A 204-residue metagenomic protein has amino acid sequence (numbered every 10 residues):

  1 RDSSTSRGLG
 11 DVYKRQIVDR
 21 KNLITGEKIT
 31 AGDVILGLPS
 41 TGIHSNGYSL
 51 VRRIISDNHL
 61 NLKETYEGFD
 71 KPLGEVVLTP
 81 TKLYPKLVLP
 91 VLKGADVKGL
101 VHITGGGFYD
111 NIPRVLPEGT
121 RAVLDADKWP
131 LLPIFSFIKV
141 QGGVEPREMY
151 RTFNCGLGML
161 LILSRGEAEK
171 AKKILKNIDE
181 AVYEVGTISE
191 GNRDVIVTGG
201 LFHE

Functional and structural regions predicted by a protein language model:
R1, L23, P39-G42, E75 (+1 more regions): Alpha-helix capping and helix-loop boundary segments enriched in small/acidic/polar residues
D2, H44, H102: Histidine-centered active-site/metal-ligand motif
D2-S3, T25, Y150: Short, flexible, glycine/charge-rich loop motifs used to bind or transfer phosphoryl groups or to couple energy/partner
D2-Y13: Single conserved hydrophobic/aromatic residue that forms the stacking wall/gate of nucleotide- or nucleobase-binding
S6-R7, L62, E67-L78, K82-E204: Glycine-/charge-enriched secondary-structure boundary and capping motifs
G10-D11, I35, G158: Broad gene-expression machinery/nucleic-acid interaction feature
D11-I24, P80-P85, L163: Active-site glycine-rich loop that binds ribose-phosphate moieties when present
K14-E64: Phosphate/diphosphate-binding glycine-rich loops and adjacent basic-rich segments that engage nucleotide
